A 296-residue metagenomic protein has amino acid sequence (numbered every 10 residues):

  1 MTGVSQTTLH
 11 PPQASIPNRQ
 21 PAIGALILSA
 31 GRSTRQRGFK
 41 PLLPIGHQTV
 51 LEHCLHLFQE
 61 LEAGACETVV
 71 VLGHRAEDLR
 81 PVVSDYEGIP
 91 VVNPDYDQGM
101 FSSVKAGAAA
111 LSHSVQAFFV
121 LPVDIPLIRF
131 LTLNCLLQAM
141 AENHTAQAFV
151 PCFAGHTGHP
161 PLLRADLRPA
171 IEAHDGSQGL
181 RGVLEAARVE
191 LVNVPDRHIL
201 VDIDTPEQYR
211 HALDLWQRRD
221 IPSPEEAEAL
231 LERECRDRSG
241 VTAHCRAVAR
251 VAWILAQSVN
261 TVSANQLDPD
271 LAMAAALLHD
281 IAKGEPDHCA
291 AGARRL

Functional and structural regions predicted by a protein language model:
T2, H53-A117: Conserved N-terminal catalytic core of the sugar/cofactor nucleotidyltransferase
T2-H10, S15-L26, A30-S33: N-proximal low-complexity "stem/linker" segments adjacent to membrane-targeting elements
A22-G73, E77: N-terminal glycine-rich phosphate-binding loop and ensuing alpha1 helix
H74-R75, D95, G99, L131 (+4 more regions): Short beta->alpha linker loops
D97-A165, P169-A170: Conserved beta-loop-beta/alpha segment of the NTase-like Rossmann-fold superfamily that binds/positions NTPs
P169, D175-E226: Conserved alpha/beta core of the MobA/IspD/sugar-nucleotide pyrophosphorylase nucleotidyltransferase superfamily
L213-C289, A293-R295: Acidic/His-rich, divalent-metal-binding segments that scaffold phosphate/diphosphate chemistry
